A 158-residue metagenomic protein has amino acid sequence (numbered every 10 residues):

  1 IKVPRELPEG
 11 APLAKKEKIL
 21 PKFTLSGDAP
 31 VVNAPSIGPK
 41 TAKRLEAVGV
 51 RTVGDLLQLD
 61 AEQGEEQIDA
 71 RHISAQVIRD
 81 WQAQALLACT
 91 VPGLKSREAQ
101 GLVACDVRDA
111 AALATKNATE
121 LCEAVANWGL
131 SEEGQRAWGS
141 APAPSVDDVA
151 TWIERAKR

Functional and structural regions predicted by a protein language model:
I1-R158: C-terminal extensions
